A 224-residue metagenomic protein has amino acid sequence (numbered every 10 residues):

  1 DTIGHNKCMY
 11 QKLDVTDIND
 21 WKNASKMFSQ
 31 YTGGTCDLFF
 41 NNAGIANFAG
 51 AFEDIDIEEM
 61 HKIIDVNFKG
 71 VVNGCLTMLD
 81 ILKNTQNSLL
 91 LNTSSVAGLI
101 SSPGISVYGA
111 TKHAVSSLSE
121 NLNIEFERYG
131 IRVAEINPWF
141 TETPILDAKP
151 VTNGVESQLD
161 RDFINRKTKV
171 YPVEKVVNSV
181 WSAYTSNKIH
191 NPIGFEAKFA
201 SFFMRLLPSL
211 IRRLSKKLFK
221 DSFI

Functional and structural regions predicted by a protein language model:
K12-A24, I57: The beta1-alpha1 cofactor-binding region of Rossmann-like NAD(H)/NADP(H)-dependent oxidoreductases
G50-F52, D56-K62: Substrate-binding pocket helix/loop in short-chain dehydrogenase/reductase
C75, T111-A114: Active-site helix of classical SDR
C75-L76, E120: A short, exposed helix-loop element centered on a Lys and neighboring polar residues
S95: Residue(s) in the substrate-gating loop at a strand-loop-helix junction that position the organic substrate next
I100, N121-R132: Active-site-adjacent segment of SDR/Rossmann-fold oxidoreductases
R128-F195: SDR active-site lid
